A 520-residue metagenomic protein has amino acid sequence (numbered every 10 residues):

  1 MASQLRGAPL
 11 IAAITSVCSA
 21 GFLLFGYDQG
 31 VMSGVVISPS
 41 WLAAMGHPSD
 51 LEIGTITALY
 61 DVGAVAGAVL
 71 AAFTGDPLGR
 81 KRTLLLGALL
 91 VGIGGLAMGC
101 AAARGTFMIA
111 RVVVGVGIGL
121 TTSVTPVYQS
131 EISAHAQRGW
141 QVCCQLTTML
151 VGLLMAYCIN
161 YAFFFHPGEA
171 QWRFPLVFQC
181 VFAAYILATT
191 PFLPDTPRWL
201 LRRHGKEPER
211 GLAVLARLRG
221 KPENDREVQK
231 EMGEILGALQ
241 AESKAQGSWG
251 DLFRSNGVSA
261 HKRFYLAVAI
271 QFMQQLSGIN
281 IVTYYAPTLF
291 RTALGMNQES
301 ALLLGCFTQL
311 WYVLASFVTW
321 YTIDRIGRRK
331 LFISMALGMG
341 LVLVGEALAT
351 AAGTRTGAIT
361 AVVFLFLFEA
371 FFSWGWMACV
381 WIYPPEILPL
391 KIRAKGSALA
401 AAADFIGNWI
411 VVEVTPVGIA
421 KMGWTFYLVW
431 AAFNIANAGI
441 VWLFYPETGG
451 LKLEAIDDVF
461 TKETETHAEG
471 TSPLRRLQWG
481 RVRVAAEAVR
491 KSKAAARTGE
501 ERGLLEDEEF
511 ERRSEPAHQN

Functional and structural regions predicted by a protein language model:
M1-R217, E223, G233, G237-N520: Alpha-helical transmembrane bundle of multi-pass membrane proteins
